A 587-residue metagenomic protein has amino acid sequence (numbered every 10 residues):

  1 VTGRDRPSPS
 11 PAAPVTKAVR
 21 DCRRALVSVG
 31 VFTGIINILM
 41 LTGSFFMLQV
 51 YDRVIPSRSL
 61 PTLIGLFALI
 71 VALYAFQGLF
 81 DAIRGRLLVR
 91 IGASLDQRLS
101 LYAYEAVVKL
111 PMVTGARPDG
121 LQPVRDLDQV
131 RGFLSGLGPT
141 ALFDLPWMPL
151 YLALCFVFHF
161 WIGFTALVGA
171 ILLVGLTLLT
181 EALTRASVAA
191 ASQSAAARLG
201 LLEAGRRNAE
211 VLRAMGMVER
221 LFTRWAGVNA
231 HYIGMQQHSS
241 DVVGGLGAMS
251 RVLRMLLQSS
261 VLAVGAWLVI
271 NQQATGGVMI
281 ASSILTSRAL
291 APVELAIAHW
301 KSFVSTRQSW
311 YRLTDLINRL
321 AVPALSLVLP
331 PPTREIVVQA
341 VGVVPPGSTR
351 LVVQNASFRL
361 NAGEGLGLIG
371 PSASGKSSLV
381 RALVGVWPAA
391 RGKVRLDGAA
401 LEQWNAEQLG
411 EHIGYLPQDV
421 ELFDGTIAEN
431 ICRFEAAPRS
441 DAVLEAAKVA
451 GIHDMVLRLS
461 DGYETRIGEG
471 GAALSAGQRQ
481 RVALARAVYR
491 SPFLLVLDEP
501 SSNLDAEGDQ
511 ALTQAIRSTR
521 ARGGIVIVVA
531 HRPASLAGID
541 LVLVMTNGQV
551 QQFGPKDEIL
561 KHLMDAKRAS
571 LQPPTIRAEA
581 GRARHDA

Functional and structural regions predicted by a protein language model:
V1-L41, P56, L60-T62, R84 (+10 more regions): Membrane-integrated ABC transporters
R20-R23, M112-V113, R125-L134, G138 (+8 more regions): An intracellular "coupling" helix at the cytosolic face of ABC transporter transmembrane type-1 domains
L26-I83, L87, F156-W161, Q272-G276: Transmembrane helix-loop-helix hairpins at lipid-water interfaces of multipass membrane proteins, especially the type-1
S44-L48, P139-E181, Q237-A281: A hydrophobic transmembrane-helix motif
V89, M217, D241, A289-L316: Cytosolic ends of transmembrane helices, especially the final helix of ABC transmembrane type-1 domains
V384: Helix-to-loop junction immediately C-terminal to a conserved catalytic motif
Q403, A428-E469, Q514, Q552 (+2 more regions): ABC ATPase nucleotide-binding domain helical subdomain, centered on the C-loop/LSGGQ "ABC signature"
